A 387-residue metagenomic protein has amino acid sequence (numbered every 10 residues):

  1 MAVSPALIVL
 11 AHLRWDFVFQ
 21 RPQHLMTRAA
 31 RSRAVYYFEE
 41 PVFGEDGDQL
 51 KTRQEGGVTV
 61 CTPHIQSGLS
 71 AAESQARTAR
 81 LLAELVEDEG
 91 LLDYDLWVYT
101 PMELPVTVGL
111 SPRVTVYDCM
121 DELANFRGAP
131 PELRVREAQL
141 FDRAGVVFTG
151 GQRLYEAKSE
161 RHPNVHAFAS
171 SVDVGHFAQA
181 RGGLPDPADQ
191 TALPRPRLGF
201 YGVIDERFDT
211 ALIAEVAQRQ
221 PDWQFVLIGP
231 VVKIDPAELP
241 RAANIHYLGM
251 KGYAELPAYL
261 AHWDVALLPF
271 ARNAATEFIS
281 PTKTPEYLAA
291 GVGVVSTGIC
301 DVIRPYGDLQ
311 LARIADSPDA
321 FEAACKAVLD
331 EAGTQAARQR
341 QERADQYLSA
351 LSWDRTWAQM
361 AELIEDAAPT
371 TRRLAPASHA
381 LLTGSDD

Functional and structural regions predicted by a protein language model:
D16-Q20, F208, A254-Y259, A266-A289 (+1 more regions): Nucleotide-sugar-dependent
P130-V147: Membrane-proximal helix-turn-helix segments that form the acceptor-binding/catalytic region of lipid-linked
R153, S171-A180: Carbohydrate-associated surface elements
D189-F208, I213-A217, F225, S349: Conserved donor-binding/catalytic core segment of Leloir-type glycosyltransferases
I234-L260: Nucleotide-activated donor-binding/catalytic signature segment of Leloir-type glycosyltransferases, i.e., the conserved
Q310-D319, K326-G333: Conserved acidic donor-binding segment of nucleotide-sugar-dependent glycosyltransferases
A336-I364: A charged, aromatic-enriched C-terminal amphipathic alpha-helix characteristic of glycosyltransferases across folds
W353-D387: C-terminal alpha-helical cap of glycosyltransferases
